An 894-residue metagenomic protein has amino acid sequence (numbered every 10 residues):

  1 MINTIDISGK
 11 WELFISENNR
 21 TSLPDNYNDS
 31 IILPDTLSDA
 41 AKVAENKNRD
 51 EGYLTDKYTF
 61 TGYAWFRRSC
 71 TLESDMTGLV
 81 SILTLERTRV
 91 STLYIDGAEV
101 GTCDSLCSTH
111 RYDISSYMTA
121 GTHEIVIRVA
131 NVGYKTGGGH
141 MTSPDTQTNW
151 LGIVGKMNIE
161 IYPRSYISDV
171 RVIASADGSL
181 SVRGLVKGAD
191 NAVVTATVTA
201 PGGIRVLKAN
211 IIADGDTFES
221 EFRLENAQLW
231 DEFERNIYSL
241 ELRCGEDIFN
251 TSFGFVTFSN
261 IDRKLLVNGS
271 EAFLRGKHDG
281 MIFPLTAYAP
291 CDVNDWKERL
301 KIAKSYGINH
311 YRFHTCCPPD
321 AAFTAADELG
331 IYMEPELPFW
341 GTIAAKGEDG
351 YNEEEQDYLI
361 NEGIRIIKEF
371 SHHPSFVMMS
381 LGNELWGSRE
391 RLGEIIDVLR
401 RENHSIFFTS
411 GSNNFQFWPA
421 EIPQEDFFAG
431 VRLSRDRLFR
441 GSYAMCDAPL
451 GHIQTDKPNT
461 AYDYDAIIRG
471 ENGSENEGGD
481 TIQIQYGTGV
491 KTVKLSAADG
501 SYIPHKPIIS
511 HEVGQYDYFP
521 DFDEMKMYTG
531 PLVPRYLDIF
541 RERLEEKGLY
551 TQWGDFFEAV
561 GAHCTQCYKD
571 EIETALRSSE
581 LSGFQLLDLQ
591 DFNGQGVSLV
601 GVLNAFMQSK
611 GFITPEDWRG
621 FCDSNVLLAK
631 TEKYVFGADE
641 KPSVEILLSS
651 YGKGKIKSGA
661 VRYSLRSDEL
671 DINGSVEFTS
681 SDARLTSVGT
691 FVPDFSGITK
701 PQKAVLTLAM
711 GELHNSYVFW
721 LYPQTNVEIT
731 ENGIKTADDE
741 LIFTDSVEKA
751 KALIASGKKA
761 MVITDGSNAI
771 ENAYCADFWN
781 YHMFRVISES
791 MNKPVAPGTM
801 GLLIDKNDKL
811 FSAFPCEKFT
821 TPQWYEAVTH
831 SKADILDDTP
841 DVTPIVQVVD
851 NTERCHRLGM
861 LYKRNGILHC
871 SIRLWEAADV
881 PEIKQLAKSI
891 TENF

Functional and structural regions predicted by a protein language model:
I5-N19, A40-A41, D56, F60-Y166 (+3 more regions): Accessory beta-strand-rich segments of carbohydrate-active enzymes
A44-T71, L79-T84, R89-I95, G101 (+9 more regions): Active-site-adjacent substrate/metal-binding segments within catalytic domains of carbohydrate-active enzymes
L93-I95, S179-I211, S220, K641-T679 (+2 more regions): Beta-strand-rich binding/interaction modules
M118-T122, L185-I261, G697-V727: Extended acidic/polar, glycine-enriched regions that form or flank non-catalytic beta-rich accessory modules
H310-L603: Substrate-binding/catalytic cleft of secreted carbohydrate-active enzymes, primarily glycoside hydrolases
E402, L587-S650: Aromatic-rich peripheral "rim/lid" segments of glycoside hydrolase catalytic domains that contact and position glycan
R469-K491, I787-P881: Catalytic beta-strand/loop cores that center a nucleophilic Ser/Cys/Thr and support acyl-enzyme chemistry
S746-Y825, L886: A glycine-rich, often tryptophan-bearing local segment used as a flexible ligand/cofactor-contacting loop or short
